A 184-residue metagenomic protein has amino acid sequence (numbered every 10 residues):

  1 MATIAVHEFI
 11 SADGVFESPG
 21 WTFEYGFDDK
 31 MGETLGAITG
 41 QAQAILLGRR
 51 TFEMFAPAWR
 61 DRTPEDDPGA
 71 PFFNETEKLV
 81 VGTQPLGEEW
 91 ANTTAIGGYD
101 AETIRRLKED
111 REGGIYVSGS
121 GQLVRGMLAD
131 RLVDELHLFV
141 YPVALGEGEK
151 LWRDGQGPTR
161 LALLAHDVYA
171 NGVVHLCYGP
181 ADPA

Functional and structural regions predicted by a protein language model:
M1-A184: Enzymes that bind and transform nitrogen-containing heteroaromatic metabolites
